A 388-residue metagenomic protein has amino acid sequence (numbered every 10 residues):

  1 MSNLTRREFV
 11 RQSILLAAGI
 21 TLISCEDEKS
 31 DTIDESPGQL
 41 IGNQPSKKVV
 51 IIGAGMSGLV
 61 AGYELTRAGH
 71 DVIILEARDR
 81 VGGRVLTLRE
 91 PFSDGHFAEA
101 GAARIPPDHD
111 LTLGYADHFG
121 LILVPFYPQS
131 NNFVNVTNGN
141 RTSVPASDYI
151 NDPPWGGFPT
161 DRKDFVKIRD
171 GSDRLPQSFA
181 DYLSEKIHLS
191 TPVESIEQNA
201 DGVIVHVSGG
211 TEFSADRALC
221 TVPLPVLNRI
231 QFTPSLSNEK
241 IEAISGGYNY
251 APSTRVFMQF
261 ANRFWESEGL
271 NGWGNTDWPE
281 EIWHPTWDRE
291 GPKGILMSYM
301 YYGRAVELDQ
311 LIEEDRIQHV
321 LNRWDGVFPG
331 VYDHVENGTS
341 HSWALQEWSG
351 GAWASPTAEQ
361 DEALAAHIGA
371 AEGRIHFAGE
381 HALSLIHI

Functional and structural regions predicted by a protein language model:
S2-N3, E8-E28: N-terminal export signals
S24-I41, G338: Bacterial Sec-dependent N-terminal signal peptides
D34-S36, A68, N140-I150, G202 (+3 more regions): Conserved flavin/dinucleotide-binding core of flavoenzymes
K47-I74: N-terminal Rossmann-like FAD-binding beta1-loop-alpha1 element of flavoenzymes
R78, G83-D164: Active-site-adjacent segment of FAD-dependent monooxygenases/related oxidoreductases
P159-A200, I204, D216: Helical element adjacent to the flavin cofactor pocket in flavoenzyme catalytic cores
G209-S267: Central helical "cap/lid" subdomain
